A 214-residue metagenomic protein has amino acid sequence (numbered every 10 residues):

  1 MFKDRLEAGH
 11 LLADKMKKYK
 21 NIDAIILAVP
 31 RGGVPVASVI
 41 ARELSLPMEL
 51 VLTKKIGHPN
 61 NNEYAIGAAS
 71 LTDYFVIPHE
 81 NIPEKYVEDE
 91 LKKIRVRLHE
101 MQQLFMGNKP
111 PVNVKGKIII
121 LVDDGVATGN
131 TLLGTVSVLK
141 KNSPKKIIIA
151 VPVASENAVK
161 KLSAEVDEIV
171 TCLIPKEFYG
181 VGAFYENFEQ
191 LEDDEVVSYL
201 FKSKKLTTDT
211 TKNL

Functional and structural regions predicted by a protein language model:
M1-L214: PRPP-associated nucleotide enzymes
